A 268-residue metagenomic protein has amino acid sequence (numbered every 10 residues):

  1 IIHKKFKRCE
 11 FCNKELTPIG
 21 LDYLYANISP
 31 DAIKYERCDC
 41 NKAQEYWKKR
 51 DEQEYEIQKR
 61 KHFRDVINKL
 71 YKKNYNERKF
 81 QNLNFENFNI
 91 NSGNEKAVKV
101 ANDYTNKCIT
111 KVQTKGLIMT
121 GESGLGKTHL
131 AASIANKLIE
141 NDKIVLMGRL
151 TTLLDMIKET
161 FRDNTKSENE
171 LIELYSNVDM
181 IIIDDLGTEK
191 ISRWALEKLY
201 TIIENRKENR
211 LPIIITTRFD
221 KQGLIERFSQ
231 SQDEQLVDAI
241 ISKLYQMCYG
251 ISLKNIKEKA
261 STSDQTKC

Functional and structural regions predicted by a protein language model:
I1-N91, E95, S263-C268: A short, basic N-terminal segment
E95-N102, I139-N177, E197: Short glycine-rich substrate-engagement loop in P-loop NTPases that contacts/grips substrate
K99-K111: Pre-Walker A adenine-sensing motif
V112-A131: Walker A/P-loop nucleotide-binding motif
T128-D142: P-loop NTPase Walker A phosphate-binding motif
K143-I144, N177-M180, N209-I215: Loop/turn-to-beta-strand initiation segments
T160, T188-C268: Replace "adjacent to P-loop NTPase cores in ATP/GTP-dependent enzymes" with "adjacent to NTP-binding cores
V178, D185-G187: Conserved Walker B
